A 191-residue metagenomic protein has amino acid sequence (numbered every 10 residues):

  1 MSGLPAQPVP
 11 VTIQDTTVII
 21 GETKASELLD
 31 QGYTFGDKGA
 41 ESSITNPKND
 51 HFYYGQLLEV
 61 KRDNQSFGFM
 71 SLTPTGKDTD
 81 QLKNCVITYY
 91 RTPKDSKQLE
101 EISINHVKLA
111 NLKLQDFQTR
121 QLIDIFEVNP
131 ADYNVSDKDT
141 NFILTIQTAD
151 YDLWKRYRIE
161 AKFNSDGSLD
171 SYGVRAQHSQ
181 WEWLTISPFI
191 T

Functional and structural regions predicted by a protein language model:
M1, I190-T191: Polar low-complexity intrinsically disordered regions
M1-V18: N-terminal low-complexity, Pro/Thr/Ser-rich intrinsically disordered segments that act as propeptides or flexible
V18-I19, D116: Generic detection of long, well-ordered alpha-helical segments
I19-G21, D152-L153: Short, low-complexity cationic-aromatic patches
S26-R91, N105-I190: A cross-family detector of function-defining hotspots
R91, S96-Q98: Ligand-recognition elements built from short beta-strands and adjacent flexible loops
Q98-I104: Extended amphipathic alpha-helical interaction segments
